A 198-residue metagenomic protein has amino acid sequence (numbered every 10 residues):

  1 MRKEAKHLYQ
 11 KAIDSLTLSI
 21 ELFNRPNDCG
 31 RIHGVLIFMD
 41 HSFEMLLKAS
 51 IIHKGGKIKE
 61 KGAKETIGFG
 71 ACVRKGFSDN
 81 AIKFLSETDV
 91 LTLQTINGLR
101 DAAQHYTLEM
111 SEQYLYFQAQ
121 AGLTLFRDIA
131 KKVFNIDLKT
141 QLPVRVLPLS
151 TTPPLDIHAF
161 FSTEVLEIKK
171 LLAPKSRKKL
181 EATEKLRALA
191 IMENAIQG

Functional and structural regions predicted by a protein language model:
M1-V35, L142, S150-T151, L172: Charged alpha-helical initiation segments
E4-H7, N27-F38, L85-T88, T107 (+1 more regions): Non-transmembrane, amphipathic alpha-helical segments
Q10, D40-E44, Q94, D101 (+2 more regions): Generic structural signal for well-ordered, non-transmembrane alpha-helical segments in soluble/cytosolic regions
I13, I32-I52: Short, hydrophobic, well-ordered secondary-structure elements
E21-N24, L47-I52, D101-E109, K131-L138: Charged/polar positions within long, soluble alpha-helices
I51-Y116: A broadly used, surface-exposed interaction patch
L115-E164: Amphipathic, Lys/Arg-enriched alpha-helical patches that create a basic surface for binding polyanionic ligands
L147-G198: Long, charge-rich C-terminal accessory regions
